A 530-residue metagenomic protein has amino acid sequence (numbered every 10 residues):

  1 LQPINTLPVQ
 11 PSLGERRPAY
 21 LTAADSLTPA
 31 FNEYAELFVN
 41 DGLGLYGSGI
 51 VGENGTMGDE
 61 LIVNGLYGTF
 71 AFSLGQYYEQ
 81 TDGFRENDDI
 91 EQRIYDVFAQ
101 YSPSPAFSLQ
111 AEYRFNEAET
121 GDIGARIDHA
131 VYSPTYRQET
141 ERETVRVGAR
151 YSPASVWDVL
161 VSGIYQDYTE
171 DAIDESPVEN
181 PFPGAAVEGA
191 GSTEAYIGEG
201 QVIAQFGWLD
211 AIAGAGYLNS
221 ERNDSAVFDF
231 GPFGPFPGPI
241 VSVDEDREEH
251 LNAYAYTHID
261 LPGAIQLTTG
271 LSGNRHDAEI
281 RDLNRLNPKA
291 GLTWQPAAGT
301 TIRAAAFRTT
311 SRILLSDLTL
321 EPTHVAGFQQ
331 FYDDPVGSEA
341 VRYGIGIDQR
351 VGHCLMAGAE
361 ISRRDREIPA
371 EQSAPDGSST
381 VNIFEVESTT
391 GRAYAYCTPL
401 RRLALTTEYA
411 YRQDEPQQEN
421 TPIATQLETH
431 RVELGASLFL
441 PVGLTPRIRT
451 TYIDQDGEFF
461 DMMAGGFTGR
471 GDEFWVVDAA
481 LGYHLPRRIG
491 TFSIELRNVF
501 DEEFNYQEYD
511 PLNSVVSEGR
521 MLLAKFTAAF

Functional and structural regions predicted by a protein language model:
P8-Y95, A106-F107: Outer-membrane beta-barrel translocator/receptor signature
G49-E53, Y67-T69, Y78-D82, F115-E119 (+15 more regions): Transmembrane beta-strands of outer-membrane beta-barrel pores
T69-S73, P105-A111, E119, S155-V159 (+10 more regions): Repeated loop/turn-to-beta-strand initiation elements of outer-membrane beta-barrel proteins
E86, I94, S108-A195, P232 (+2 more regions): Flexible loop and strand-edge segments within Gram-negative outer membrane beta-barrel domains
N87, Q100-S102, T425-F530: Conserved C-terminal beta-signal and adjacent last beta-strands/turns of outer-membrane beta-barrel proteins
E119, A125-D128, F228, F233 (+7 more regions): Surface-exposed extracellular loop regions of Gram-negative outer-membrane beta-barrel proteins, predominantly
I203-L218, S242-M356, I361-S362, C397-L400 (+2 more regions): Structural signature of Gram-negative outer-membrane beta-barrels, strongest in the C-terminal barrel of TonB-dependent
D260-Q266, A357-A370, V381-D461: Gram-negative outer-membrane beta-barrel transporters
